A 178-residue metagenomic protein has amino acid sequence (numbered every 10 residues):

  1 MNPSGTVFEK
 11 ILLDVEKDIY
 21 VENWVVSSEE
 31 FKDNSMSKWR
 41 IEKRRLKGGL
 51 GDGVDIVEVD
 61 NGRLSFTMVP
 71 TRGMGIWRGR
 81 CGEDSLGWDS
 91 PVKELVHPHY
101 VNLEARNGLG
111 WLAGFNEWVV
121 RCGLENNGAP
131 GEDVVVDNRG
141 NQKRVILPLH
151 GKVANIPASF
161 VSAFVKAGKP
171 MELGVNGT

Functional and structural regions predicted by a protein language model:
N2-T178: Surface-exposed acidic/polar loop and edge beta-strand patches at domain peripheries
